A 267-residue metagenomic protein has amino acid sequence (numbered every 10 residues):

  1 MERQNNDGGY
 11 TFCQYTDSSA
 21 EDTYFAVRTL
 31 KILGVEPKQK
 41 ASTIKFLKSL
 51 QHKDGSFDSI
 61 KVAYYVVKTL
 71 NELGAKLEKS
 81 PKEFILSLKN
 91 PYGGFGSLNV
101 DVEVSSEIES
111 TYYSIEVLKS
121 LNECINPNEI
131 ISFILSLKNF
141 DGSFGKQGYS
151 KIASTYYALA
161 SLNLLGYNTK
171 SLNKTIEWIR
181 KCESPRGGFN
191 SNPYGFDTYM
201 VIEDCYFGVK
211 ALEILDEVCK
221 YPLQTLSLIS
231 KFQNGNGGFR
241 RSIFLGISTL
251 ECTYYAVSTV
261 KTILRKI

Functional and structural regions predicted by a protein language model:
M1-G9, K38-G55, K76-G96, I125-G142 (+3 more regions): Long, well-ordered core segments of solenoidal/helical folds
F12-P37, S56-E78, G96-N126, G145-S171 (+2 more regions): An alpha-helical repeat/solenoid feature that recognizes helix-turn-helix modules
